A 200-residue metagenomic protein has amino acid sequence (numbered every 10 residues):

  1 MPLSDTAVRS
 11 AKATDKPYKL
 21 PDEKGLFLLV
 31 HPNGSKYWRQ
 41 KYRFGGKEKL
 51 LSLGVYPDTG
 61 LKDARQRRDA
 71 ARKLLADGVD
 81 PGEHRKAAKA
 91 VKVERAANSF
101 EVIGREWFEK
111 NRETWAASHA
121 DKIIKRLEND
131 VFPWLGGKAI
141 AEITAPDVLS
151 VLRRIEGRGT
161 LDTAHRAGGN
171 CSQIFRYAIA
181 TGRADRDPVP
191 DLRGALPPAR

Functional and structural regions predicted by a protein language model:
M1-N98, K110, D121-R126, E142 (+5 more regions): Basic/aromatic DNA-contact patch characteristic of tyrosine site-specific recombinases
A97-W115: Long, low-complexity alpha-helical segments
P190-D191: Beta-strand segments within the central parallel beta-sheet cores of soluble alpha/beta enzyme folds
